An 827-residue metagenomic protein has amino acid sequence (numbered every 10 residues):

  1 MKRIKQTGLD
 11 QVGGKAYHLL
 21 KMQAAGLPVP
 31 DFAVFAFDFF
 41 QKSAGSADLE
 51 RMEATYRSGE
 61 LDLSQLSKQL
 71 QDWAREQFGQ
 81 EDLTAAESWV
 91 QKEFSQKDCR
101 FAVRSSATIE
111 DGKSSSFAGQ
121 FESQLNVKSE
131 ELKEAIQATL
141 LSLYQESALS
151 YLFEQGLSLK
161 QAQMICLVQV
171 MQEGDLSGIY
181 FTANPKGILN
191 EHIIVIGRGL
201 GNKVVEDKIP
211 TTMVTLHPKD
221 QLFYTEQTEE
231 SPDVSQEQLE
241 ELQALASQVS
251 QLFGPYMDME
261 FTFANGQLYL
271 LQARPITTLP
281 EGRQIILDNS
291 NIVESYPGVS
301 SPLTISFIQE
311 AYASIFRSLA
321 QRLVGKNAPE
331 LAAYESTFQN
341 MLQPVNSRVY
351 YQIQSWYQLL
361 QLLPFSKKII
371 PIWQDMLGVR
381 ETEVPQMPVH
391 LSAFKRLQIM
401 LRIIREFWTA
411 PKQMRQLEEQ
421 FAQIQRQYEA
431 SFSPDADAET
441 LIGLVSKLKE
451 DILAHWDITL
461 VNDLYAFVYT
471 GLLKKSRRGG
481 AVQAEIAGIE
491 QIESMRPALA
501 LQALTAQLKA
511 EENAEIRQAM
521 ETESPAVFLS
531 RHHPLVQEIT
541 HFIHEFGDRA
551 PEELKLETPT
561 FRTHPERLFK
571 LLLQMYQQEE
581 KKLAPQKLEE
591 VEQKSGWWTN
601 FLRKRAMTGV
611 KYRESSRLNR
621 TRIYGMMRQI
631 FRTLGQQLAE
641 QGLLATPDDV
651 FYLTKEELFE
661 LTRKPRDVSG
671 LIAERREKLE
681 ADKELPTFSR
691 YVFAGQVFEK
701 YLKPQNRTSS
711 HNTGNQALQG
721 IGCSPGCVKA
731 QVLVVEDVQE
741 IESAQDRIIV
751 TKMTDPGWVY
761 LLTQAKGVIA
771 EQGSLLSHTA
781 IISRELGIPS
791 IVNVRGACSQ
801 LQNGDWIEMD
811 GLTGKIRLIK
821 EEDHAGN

Functional and structural regions predicted by a protein language model:
M1-L167, L176, F432, D437 (+1 more regions): N-terminal beta-alpha lobe that positions the nucleotide/phosphoryl donor in ATP/NTP-coupled carboxylate activation
Q11-F40, A102-L132, M171-T212, M257-T277 (+2 more regions): Conserved phosphate/anionic-ligand binding catalytic regions in large, soluble enzymes, centered on
H18, M259-F261, I292, W373 (+7 more regions): Extended, hydrophobic alpha-helical segments in both membrane/secreted and soluble proteins
L19, S64-Q71, F78-A85, Q251-M257 (+2 more regions): Contiguous hydrophobic, helix-prone segments at protein termini that mediate membrane targeting/anchoring
P28, R100-A102, I165-C166, I179 (+8 more regions): Structural motif
A118-S150, E173-E229, L271-S318, G767-I769 (+1 more regions): Extended active-site and interfacial segments that coordinate phosphate-rich ligands in large catalytic machineries
K203, S235-Q238, L242-L252, Y256-M257 (+4 more regions): Acidic, glycine-rich flexible loop/linker segments
Q284, S295, V299-L303, A673-Y760: Protease-associated
